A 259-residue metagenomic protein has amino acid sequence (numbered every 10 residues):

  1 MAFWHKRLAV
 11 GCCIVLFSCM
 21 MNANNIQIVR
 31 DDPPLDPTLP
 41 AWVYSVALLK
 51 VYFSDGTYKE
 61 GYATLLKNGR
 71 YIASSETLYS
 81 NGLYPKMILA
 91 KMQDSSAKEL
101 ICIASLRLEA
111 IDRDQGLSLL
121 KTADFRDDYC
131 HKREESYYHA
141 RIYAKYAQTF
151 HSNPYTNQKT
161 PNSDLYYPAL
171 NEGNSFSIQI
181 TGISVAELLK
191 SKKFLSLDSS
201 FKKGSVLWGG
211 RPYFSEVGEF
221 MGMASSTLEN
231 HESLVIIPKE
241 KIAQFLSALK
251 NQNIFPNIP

Functional and structural regions predicted by a protein language model:
M1-W4: N-terminal secretory signal peptides that target proteins for export/translocation
G11-S18: Bacterial N-terminal signal peptides
M21-N25: Boundary at the C-terminal end of the N-terminal hydrophobic targeting segment
I26-P37, P85-I88, A104-L108, D124-C130 (+1 more regions): C-terminal cap/linker of serine protease catalytic domains
P33-P34, V46-E76, I101-A104, G209-P212 (+2 more regions): A conserved glycine-rich beta-strand in the N-terminal activation segment of trypsin-fold
Y58-E60, K67-L117, F125, S226 (+1 more regions): Catalytic-histidine neighborhood of serine endopeptidases, predominantly the chymotrypsin-like S1/PA family
G116-S118, K193-S196, S200, A248-P259: PDZ/PDZ-like groove recognition
Y129-G209, A224-V235: Flexible, gly/ser-rich surface segments that form the specificity/activation loops bordering the active-site cleft
